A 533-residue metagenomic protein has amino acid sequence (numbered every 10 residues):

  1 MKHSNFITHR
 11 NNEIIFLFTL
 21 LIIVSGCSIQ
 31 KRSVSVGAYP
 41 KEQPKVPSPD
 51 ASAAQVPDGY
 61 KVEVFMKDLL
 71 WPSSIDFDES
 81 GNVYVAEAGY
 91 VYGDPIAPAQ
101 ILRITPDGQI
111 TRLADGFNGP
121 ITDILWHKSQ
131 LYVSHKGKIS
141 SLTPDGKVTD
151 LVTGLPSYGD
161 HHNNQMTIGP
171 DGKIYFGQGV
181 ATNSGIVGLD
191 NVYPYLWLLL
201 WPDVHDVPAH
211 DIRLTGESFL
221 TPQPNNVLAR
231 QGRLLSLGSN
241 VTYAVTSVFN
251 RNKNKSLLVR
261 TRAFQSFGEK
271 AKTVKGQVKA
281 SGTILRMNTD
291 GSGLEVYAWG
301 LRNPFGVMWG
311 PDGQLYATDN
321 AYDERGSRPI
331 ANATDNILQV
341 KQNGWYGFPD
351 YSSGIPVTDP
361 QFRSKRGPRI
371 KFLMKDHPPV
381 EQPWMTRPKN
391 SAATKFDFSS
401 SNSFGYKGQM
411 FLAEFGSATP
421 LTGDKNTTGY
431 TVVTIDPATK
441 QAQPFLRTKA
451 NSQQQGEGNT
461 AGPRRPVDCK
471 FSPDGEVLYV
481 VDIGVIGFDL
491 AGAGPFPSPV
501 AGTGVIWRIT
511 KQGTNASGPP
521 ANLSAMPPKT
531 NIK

Functional and structural regions predicted by a protein language model:
I23-G26: C-terminal motif of bacterial Sec signal peptides marking the signal peptidase cleavage site
I29-V56, V180-G456, T460-P466, E476 (+1 more regions): Beta-propeller domain segments
K45-P47, E63-D94, A392-F398, F411-L412: Beta-strand-rich domains and repeat architectures in extracellular enzymes and scaffolds, especially beta-propellers
L69-P72, F117-I121, G154-G159, L301-F305 (+1 more regions): Short coil/turn segments at the loop-to-beta-strand junctions that recur within blades of beta-propeller repeat folds
I75, I124, M166, P304-V307 (+2 more regions): Hydrophobic core register within WD40 beta-propeller blades
F77-S80, W126-K128, I168-D171, G310-D312 (+2 more regions): Residue-level detector of Asp-centered blade-edge/turn motifs that repeat once per structural unit in beta-propeller
I96-K128: Blade-loop segments of beta-propeller domains
L125, K136-G169, G177-N183, V192 (+1 more regions): Asp-box/WD-like beta-propeller blade repeats and closely related beta-sheet repeat scaffolds
